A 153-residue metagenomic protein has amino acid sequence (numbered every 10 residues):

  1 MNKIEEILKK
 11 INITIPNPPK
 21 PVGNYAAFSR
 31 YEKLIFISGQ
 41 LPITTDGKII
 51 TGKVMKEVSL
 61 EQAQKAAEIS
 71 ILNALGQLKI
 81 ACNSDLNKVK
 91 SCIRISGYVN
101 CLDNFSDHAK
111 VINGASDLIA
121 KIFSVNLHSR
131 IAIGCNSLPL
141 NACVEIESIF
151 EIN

Functional and structural regions predicted by a protein language model:
M1-N153: Short, polar/acidic, helix-capping and beta-turn segments at strand->helix junctions that line the mouths
